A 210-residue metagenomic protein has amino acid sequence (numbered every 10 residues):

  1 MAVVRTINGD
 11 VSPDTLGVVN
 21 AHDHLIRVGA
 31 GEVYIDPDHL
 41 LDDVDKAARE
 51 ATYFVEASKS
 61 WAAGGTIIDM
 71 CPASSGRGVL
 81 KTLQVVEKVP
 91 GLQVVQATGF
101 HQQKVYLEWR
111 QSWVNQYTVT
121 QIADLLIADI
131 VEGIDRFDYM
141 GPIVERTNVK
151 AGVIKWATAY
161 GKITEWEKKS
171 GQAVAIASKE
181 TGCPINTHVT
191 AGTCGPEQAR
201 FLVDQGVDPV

Functional and structural regions predicted by a protein language model:
A2-D23: N-terminal basic/disordered segments at the start of proteins
L16-V28, Y34-Q93, T118-V149: Alpha-helical scaffold segments that flank or form the walls of functional sites
H24-I26, P72-A73, A97-Q103, A159 (+1 more regions): Active-site beta-loop-alpha junctions enriched in small/polar residues
V33-D43, W156-K162, I185-T187: Glycine-rich phosphate-binding "P-loop"
D42-R49, I163-S170, C194: Short secondary-structure boundary/capping elements
T82, W109, E165-K169, T193-G206: Distinct, well-ordered alpha-helical segments
Q84, K88, Q93-P184: Active-site gating/metal-coordination segments in enzymes
A175, K179-V210: Catalytic pocket-lining loop regions of alpha/beta-barrel enzymes, especially the amidohydrolase/enolase/GH5 lineages
